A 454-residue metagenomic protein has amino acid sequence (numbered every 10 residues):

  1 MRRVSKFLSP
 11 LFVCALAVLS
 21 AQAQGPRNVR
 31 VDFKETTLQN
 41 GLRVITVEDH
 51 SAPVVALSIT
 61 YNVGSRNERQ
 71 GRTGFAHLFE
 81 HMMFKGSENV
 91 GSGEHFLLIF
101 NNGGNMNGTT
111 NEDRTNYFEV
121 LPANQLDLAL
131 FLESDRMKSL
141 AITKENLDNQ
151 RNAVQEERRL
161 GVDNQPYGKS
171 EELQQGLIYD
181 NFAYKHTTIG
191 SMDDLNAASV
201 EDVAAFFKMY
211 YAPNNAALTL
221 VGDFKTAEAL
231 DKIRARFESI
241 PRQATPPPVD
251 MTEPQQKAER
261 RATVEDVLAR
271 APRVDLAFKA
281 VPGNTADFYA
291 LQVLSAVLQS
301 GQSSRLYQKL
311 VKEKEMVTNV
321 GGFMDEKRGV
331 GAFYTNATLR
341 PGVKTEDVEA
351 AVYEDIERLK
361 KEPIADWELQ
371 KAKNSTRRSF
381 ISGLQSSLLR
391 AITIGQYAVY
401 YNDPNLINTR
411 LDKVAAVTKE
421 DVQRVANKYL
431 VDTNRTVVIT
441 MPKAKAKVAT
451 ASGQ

Functional and structural regions predicted by a protein language model:
V4, P10, C14-A15, L19-V44 (+4 more regions): Proteolytic maturation boundary segments
Q24-E35, E157, Q175-A216, P248-E253 (+4 more regions): Histidine-acidic residue clusters that define the catalytic metal-binding segment of zinc metallopeptidase domains
V47, A52-L78, S92-R136, P166-D193 (+5 more regions): M16 family metallopeptidases and their MPP-like homologs
F75-M83, L294: Active-site His/Glu-centered metal-binding helix of metallohydrolases
K85-V90, M137-E145, I364: Short, polar/flexible loop-turn hinges at active-site or ligand-entry regions and domain interfaces
R151, A204-R236, N434-R435: Non-catalytic, conformational "gating/processing" segments within enzyme and secreted inhibitor domains
R159, G176, T245-S303: His/Glu-based metal-binding/catalytic segments typifying zinc-dependent metallopeptidases
